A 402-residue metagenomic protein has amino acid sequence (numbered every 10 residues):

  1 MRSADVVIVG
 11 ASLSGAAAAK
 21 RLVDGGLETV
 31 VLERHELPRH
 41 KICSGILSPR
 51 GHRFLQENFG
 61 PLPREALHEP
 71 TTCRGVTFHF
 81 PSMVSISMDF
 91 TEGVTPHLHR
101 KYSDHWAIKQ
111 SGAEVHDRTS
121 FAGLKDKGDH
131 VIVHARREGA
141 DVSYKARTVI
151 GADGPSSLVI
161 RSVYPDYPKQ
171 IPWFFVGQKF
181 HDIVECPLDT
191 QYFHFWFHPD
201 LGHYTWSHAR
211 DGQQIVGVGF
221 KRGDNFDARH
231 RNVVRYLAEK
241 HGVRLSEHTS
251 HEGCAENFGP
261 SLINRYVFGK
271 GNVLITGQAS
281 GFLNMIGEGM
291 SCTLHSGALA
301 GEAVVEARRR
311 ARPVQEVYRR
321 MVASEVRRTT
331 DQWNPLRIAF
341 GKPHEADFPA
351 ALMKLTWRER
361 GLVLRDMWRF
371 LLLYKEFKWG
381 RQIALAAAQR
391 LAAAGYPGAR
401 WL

Functional and structural regions predicted by a protein language model:
A4-V30: N-terminal Rossmann-like FAD-binding beta1-loop-alpha1 element of flavoenzymes
G10, A152-D153, T276: Short, well-ordered coil/turn residues at beta-beta hairpins and beta-strand->alpha-helix junctions within
S14, L37, S156: Conserved Rossmann-like nucleotide-cofactor binding loop
V23-C43: Glycine-rich FAD pyrophosphate-binding loop
R53, E57, E65, T72-S162 (+1 more regions): Conserved N-terminal helical subregion
G123, D224-A303: FAD/FMN-dependent oxidoreductases across multiple families
A140, S156-A238: Conserved FAD-binding catalytic core of PHBH/FMO-like flavoproteins
V305-L402: C-terminal helical "tail/cap" subdomain of flavin- and related membrane-associated enzymes
